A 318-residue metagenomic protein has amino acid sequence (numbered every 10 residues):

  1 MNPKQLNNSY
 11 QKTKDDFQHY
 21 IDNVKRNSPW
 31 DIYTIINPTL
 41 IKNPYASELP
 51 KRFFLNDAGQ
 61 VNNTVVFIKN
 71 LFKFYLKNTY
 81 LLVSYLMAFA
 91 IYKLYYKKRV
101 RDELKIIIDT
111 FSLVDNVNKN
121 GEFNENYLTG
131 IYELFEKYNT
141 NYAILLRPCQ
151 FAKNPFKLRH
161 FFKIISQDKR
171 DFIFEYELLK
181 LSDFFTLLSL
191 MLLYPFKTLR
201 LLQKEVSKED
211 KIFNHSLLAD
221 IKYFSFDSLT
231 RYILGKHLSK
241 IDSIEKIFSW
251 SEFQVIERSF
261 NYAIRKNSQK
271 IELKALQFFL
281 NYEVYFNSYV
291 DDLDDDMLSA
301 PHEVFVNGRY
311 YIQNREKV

Functional and structural regions predicted by a protein language model:
M1-V318: Catalytic-core helical/loop segments in enzymes performing group transfer/polymerization on anionic/lipid-linked
